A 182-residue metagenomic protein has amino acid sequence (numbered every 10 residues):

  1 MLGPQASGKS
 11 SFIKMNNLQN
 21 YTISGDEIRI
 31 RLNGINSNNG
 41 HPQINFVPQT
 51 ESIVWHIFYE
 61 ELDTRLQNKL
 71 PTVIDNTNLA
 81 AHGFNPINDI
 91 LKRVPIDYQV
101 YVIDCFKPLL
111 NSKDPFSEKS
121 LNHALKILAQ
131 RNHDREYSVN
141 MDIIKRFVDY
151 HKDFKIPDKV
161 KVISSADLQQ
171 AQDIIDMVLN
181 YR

Functional and structural regions predicted by a protein language model:
M1: Hydrophobic anchor at the beta1->P-loop junction of P-loop NTPases
P4-Q5: The conserved Walker
S10-L70, N111: Conserved substrate/cofactor phosphate-moiety recognition/catalytic segment in nucleotide-dependent phosphotransferases
I28-R29, L79-A81, Q169: Short acidic, S/G/P-rich loop/turn micro-motifs used as interaction or catalytic elements
R31-N45, V94-K155, K161, S165: A glycine- and Lys/Arg-enriched "phosphate-lid" helix/loop adjacent to the NTP-binding pocket of small-molecule kinases
Q49-C105: Glycine-rich phosphate-binding loop used to anchor ATP phosphates in small-molecule kinases, encompassing both
P86-I90, H123-R131, I174-M177: Alpha-helical scaffold elements adjacent to nucleotide-binding pockets in ATP/GTP-utilizing enzyme cores
K152-R182: NTP-dependent small-molecule kinase module
